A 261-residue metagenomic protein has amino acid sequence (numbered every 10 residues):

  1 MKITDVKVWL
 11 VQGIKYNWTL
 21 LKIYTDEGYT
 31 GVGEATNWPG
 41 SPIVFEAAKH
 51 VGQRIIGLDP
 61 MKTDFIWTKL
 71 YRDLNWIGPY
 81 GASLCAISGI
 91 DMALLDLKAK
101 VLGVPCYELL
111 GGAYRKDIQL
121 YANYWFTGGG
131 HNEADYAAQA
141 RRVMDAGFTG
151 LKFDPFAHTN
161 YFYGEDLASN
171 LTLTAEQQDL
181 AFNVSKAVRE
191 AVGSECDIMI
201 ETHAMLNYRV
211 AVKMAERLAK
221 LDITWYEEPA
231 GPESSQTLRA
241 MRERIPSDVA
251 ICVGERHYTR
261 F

Functional and structural regions predicted by a protein language model:
M1-V32, T36-N37: Structured beta-strand/loop patches that form or line metal/cofactor-binding pockets in enzymes
I3, G28, V51, I90 (+4 more regions): Conserved, mostly hydrophobic/aromatic
D26-L102: Metal- or metallocofactor-binding catalytic centers and their adjacent structured scaffolds across diverse enzyme
A35, T202, E255-R256: Short acidic/histidine-rich active-site segments
D91-G128, A146-P155: Glycine-rich, aromatic-flanked loop segments that form ligand/cofactor-binding clefts across common enzyme folds
A113, D117-L120, A191-I200, E243-G254: Short beta-strand/loop segments at the ligand-binding rim of alpha/beta enzyme cores
D117, W125-R239: Metal-dependent enolase-superfamily TIM-barrel catalytic cores that perform enediolate-based chemistry
E233-F261: Catalytic alpha/beta core domains of metabolic enzymes, predominantly
